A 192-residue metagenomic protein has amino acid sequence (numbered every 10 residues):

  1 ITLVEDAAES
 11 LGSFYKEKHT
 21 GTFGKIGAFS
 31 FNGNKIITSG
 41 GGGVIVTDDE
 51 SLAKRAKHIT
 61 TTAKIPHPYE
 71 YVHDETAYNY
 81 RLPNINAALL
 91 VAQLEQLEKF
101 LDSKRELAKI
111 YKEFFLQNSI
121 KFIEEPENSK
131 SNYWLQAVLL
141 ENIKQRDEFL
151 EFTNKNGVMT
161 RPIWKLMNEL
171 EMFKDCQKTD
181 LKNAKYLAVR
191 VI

Functional and structural regions predicted by a protein language model:
I1, K25, S119-K121: Short, conserved active-site loop motifs that form the nucleotide-linked donor/cofactor pocket
I1-E17, D49: Catalytic PLP-binding core of fold-type I/II PLP enzymes
I1-V4, F31, G43-I45, K104: Hydrophobic packing within well-folded, soluble alpha/beta domains
V4-D6, S30, L139, I163: A cross-family glycoside hydrolase active-site/sugar-binding cleft signature
F14, E50-I192: PLP-dependent aminotransferase class I/II
H19-F23, K178-D180: Short, hinge-like loop/turn segments at secondary-structure boundaries
T22-T61: Active-site PLP attachment segment
